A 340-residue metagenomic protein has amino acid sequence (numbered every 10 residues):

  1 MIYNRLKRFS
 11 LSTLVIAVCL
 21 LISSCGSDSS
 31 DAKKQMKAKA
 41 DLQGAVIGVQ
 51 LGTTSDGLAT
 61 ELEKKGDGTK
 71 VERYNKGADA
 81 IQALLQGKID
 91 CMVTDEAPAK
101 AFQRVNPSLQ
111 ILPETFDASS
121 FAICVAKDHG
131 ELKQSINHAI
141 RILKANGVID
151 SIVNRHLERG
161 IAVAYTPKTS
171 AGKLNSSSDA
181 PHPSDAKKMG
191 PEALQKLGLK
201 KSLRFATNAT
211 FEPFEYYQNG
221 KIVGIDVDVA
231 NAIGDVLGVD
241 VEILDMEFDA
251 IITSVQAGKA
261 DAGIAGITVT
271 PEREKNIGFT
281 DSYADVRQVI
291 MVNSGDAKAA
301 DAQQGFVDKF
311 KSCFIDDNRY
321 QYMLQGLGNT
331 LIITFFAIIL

Functional and structural regions predicted by a protein language model:
L21-S24: C-terminal motif of bacterial Sec signal peptides marking the signal peptidase cleavage site
G26-D28: Bacterial signal peptide processing site
S30-D41, G52, N106-D117, K127 (+3 more regions): Acidic, polar ligand-binding/catalytic clefts
D31-V46, P167-K221, K298-A299: Immediate post-signal peptide segment of exported/extracytoplasmic ligand-binding proteins
D56-E63, D67, V71, I111 (+4 more regions): Ligand-binding clefts/hinges and TM-proximal coupling segments of bilobed small-molecule sensing domains
K70-Y74, D185-G266: Extracytoplasmic small-molecule ligand-binding "clamshell" domains of the periplasmic binding protein/Venus flytrap
E96, K100-I140, G160-S178, A209 (+2 more regions): Periplasmic-binding protein-like
Q321-L340: Transmembrane alpha-helix signature in integral membrane proteins
